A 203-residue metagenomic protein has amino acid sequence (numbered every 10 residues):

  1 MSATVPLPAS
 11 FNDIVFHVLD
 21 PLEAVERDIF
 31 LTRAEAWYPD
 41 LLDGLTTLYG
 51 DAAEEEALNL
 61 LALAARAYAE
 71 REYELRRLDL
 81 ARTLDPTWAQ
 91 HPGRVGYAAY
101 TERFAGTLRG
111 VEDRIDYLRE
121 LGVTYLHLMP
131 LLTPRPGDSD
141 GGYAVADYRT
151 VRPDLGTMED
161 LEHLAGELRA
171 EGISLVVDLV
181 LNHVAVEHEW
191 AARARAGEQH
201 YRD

Functional and structural regions predicted by a protein language model:
M1-D203: Acidic/aromatic-lined carbohydrate-recognition and catalytic surfaces of CAZymes acting on diverse glycans
